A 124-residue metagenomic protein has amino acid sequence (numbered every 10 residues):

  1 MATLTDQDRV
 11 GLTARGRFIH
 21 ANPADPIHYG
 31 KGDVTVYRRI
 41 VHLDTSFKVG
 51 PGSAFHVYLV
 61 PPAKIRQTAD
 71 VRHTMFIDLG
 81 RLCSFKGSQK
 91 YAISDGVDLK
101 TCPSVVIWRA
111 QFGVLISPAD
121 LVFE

Functional and structural regions predicted by a protein language model:
M1-Y37, V71-T74: Transition segment at domain starts
Q7, L121-E124: Extracytoplasmic/periplasmic copper-protein system
Y29-K31, G52-A54, K100: Extracytoplasmic
I40-F47: Short amphipathic, basic-aromatic surface patches that mediate peripheral association with negatively charged
H56-Y58: Beta-strand signatures of extracellular beta-sandwich domains
V60-K64, E124: Short edge-strand/loop segments of extracellular domains
R66-S94: An anionic, turn-rich surface loop/hairpin at beta-sheet edges that serves as a generic interaction/coordination patch
S94-S117: Short, exposed beta-strand-loop hairpins at the edges of beta-sheets in extracellular/periplasmic proteins
